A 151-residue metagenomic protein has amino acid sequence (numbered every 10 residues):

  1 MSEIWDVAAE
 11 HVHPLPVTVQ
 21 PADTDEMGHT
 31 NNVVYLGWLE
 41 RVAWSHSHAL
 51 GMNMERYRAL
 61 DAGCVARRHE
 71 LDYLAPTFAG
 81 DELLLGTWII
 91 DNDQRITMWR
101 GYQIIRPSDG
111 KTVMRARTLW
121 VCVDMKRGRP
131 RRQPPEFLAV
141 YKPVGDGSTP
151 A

Functional and structural regions predicted by a protein language model:
M1-A49: Catalytic strand-loop segment that frames the active site of acyl-thioester-processing enzymes
M1-L15, Y73-A79, I90-A151: HotDog/MaoC-like acyl-thioester-processing domains
T24, T87, T118: Ser/Thr-centric signal marking residues that sit in or immediately flank functional binding/regulatory motifs
M27-G28, T87, G128: Hydrophobic pocket/interface hotspot
N32, E55, R132: Short, electropositive, low-hydrophobicity segments enriched in small/polar residues
H46-M98, V113: Hydrophobic beta-strand-centered segment that forms part of the acyl-chain substrate-binding groove
